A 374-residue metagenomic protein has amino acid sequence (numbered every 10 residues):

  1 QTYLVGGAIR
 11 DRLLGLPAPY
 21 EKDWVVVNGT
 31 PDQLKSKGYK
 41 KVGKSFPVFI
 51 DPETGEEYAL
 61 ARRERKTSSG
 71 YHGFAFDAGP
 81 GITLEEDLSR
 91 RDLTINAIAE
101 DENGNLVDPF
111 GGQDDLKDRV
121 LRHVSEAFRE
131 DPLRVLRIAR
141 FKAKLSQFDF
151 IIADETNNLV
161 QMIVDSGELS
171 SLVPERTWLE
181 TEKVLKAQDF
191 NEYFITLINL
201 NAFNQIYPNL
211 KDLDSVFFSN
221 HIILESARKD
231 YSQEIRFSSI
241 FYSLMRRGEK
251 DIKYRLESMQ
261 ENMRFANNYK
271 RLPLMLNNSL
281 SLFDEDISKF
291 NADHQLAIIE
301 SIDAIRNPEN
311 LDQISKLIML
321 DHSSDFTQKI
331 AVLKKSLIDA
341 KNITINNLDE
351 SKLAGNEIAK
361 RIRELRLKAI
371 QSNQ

Functional and structural regions predicted by a protein language model:
Q1-Q374: Catalytic cores of the polymerase beta-like nucleotidyltransferase superfamily and closely associated nucleotide
